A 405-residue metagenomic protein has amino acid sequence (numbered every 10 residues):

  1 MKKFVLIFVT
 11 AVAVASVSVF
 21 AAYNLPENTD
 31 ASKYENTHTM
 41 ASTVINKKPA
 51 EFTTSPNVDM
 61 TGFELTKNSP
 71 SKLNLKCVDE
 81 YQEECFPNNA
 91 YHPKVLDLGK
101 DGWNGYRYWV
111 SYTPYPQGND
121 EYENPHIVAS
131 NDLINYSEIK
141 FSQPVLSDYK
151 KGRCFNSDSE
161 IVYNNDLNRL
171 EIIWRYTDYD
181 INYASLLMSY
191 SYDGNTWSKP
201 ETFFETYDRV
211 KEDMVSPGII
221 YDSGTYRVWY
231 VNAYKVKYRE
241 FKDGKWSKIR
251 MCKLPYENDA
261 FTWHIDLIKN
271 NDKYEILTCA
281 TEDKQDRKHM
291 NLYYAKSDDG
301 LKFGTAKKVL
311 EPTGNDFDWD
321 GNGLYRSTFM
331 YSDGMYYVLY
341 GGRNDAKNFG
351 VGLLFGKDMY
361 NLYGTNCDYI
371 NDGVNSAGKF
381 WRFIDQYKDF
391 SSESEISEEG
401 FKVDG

Functional and structural regions predicted by a protein language model:
M1-F4: Positively charged n-region of N-terminal signal peptides that target proteins for export
I7, A11-A15: Hydrophobic alpha-helical membrane-embedded or membrane-associated segments
V14-Y23: Hydrophobic alpha-helical membrane-insertion segments, chiefly the h-region of N-terminal signal peptides
P26-G405: Carbohydrate-active catalytic/glycan-binding domains of CAZyme proteins, especially the secreted or lumenal ectodomains
